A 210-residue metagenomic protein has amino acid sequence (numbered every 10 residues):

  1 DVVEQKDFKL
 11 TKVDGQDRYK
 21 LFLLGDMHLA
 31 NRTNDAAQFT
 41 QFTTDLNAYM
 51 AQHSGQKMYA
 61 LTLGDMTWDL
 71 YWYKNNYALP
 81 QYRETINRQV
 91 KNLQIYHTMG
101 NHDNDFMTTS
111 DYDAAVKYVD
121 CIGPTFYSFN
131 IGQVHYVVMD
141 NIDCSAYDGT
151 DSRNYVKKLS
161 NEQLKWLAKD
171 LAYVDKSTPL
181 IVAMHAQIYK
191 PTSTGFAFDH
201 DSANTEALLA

Functional and structural regions predicted by a protein language model:
D1-T33, A48-G55, N92: Acidic, histidine-bearing metal-coordination/catalytic regions of metal-dependent phosphoesterases
K9-V13, T43-Q52, F126-N130, L167-V174: Short amphipathic alpha-helices and their capping/turn segments at secondary-structure boundaries
R18-N31, Q133-Y147, I181-A183: Active-site-proximal beta-strand elements of phosphoester/diester hydrolases
L23-G25, Y59-D65, Q94-N101, I181-H185 (+1 more regions): Active-site neighborhood of phospho(di)ester-bond hydrolases with catalytic His/Asp-centered motifs
M27-T33, T67-L70, T150-K157, G195: Second-shell loop/turn segments in exported
A48-D69: Active-site metal-binding motif and surrounding structural segment of the metallo-beta-lactamase
Y71-V174, D199, A203-L208: Extended active-site neighborhood of metal-dependent phosphoesterases/phosphodiesterases
S177-A210: Long, structured stretches of catalytic cores involved in phosphate-ester chemistry, encompassing
